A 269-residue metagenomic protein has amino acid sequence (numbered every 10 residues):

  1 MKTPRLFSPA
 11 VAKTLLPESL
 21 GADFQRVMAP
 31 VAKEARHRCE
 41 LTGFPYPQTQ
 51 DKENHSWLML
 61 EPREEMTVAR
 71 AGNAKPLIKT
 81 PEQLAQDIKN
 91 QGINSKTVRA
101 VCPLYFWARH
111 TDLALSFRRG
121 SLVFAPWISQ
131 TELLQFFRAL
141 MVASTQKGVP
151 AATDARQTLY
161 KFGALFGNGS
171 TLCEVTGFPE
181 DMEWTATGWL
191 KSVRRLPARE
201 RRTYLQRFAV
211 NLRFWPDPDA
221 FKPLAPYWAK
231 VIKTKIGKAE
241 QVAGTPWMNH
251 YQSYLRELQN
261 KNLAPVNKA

Functional and structural regions predicted by a protein language model:
M1-S116: N-terminal cysteine/histidine-rich coordination modules
K2, K13, K33, K52 (+11 more regions): Context-gated lysine
T3, T14, T42, T49 (+14 more regions): Residue-identity detector for threonine
R5, R26, R36-R38, R63 (+13 more regions): Arginine residue identity/basic-tract feature
Q25, Q48-Q50, Q83-Q86, Q91 (+8 more regions): Residue-identity detector for glutamine
R26-K33, Q135-V142, Q157, K161-A164 (+4 more regions): Charged/polar, solvent-exposed surface patches and flexible loops
P103-S192: Domain-exit/linker segments immediately C-terminal to small folded modules
K161-A269: C-terminal, charged low-complexity interaction regions
